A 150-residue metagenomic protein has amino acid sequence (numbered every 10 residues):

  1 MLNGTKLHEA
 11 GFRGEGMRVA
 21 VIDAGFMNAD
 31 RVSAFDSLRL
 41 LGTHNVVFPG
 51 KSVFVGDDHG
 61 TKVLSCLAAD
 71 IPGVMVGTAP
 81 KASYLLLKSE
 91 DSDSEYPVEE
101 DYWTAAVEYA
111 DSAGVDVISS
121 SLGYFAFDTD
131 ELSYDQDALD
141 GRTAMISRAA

Functional and structural regions predicted by a protein language model:
T5-E100, A113-D116, F127-T129: Subtilisin-like serine protease catalytic core
Y102-V107: Short, acidic/polar
E108-D140: Short acidic, glycine-rich surface-loop motifs adjacent to enzyme active sites
D140-A150: Catalytic-core regions built around general acid/base machinery
